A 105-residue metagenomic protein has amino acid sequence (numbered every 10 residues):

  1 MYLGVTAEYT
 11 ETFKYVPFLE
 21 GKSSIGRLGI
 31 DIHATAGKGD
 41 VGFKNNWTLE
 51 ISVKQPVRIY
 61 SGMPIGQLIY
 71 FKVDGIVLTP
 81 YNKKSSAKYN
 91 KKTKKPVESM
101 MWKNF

Functional and structural regions predicted by a protein language model:
M1-F105: Non-catalytic terminal segments and appended small domains
